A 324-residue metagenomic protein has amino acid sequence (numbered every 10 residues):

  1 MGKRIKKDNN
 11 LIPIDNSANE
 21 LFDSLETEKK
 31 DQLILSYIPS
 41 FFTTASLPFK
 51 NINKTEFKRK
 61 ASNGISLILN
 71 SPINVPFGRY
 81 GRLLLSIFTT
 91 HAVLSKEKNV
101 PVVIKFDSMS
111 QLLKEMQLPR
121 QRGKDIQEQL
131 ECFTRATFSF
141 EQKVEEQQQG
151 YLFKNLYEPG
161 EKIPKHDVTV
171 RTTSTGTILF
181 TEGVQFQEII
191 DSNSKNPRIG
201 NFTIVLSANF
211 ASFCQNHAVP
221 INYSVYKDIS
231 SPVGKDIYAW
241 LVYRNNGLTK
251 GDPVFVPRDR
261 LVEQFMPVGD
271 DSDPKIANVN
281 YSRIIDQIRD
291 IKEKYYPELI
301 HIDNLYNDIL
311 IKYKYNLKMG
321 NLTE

Functional and structural regions predicted by a protein language model:
G2-E324: Charged, alpha-helix-forming regions
